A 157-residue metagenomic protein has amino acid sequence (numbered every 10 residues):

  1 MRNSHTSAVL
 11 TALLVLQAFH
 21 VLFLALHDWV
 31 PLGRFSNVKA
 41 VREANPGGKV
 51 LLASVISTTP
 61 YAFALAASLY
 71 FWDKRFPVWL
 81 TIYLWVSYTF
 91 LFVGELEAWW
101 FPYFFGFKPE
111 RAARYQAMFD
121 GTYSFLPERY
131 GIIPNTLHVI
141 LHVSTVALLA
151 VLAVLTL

Functional and structural regions predicted by a protein language model:
M1-H20, T136-L137, A147-L157: Cytosolic juxtamembrane helix and N-cap/initiation of the first transmembrane helix
H5-A18, Y70-L91: Interfacial segments of alpha-helical transmembrane regions
F19-V55: Hydrophobic transmembrane helix segments
L22, P46-L69, V86-T89: Core segments of alpha-helical transmembrane spans in multipass integral membrane proteins
F23-P31, L91-G106: C-terminal TM-helix exit segments that contain a strictly Trp-centered aromatic cap at the helix terminus
A62-R75, H142-L157: Alpha-helical transmembrane segments and their membrane-interface junctions in multi-pass membrane proteins
W99-D120: Juxtamembrane non-transmembrane "cap" segments at the membrane-aqueous interface of multi-pass membrane proteins
F119-T145: Individual transmembrane alpha-helices with interfacial aromatic-anchor signatures
